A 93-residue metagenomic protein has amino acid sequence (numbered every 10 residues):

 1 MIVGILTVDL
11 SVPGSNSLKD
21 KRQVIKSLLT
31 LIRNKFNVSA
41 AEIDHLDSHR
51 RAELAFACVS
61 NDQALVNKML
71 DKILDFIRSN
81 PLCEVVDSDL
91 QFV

Functional and structural regions predicted by a protein language model:
V3, A41-D62, Q91: Short, charge-patterned binding micro-sites
G4-G14, L18: Short glycine-/aliphatic-rich beta-strand segments at the starts of folded cytosolic domains
L10-G14, N34, S60: Beta-strand elements of well-folded, non-transmembrane domains
S11, N37, I73-D75: A structural boundary/capping signal
K21: C-terminal binding/interaction regions
L31-R33, N37-D44, N67: Amphipathic alpha-helical assembly/interaction segments
C58-V93: C-terminal structural segments of small proteins and small subunits
